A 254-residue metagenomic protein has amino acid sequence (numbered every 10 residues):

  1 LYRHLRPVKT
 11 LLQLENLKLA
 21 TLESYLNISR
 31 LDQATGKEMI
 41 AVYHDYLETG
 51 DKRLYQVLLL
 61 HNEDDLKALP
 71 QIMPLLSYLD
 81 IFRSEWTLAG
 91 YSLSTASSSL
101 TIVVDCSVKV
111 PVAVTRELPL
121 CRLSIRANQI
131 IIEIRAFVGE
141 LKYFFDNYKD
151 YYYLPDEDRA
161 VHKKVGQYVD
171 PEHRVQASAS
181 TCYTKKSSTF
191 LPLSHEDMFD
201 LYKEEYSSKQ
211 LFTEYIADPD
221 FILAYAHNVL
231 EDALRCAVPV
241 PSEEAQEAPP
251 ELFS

Functional and structural regions predicted by a protein language model:
L1-S254: DEDD superfamily 3′-5′ metal-dependent exonuclease/proofreading module
